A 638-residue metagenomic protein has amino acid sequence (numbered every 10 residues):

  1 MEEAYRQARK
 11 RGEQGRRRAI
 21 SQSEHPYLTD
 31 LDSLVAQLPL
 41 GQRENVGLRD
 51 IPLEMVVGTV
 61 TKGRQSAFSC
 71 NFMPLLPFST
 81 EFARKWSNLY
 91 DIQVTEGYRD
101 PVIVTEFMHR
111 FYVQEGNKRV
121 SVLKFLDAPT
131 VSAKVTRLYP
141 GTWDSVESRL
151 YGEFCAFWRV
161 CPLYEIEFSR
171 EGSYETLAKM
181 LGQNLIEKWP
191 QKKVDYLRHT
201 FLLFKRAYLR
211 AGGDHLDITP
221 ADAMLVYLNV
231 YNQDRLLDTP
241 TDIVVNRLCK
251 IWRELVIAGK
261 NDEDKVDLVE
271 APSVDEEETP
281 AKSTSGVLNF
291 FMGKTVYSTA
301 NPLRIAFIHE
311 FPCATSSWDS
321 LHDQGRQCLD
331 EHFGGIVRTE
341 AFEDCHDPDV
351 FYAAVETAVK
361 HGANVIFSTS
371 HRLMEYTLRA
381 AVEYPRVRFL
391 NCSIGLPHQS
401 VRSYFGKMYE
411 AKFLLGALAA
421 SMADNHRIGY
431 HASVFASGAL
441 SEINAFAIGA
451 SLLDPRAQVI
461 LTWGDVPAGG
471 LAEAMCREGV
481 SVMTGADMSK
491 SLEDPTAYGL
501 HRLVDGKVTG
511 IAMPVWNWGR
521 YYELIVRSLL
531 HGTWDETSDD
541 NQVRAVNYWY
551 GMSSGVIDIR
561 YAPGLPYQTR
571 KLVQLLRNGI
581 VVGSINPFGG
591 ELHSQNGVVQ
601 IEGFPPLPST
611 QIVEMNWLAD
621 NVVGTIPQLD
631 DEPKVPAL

Functional and structural regions predicted by a protein language model:
M1-K118, K124-F125, R170-G182, P190 (+1 more regions): Short, charged/polar connector segments at secondary-structure boundaries
F107, Q114-L177: Glycine- and acidic-residue-rich phosphate-binding/metal-coordinating active-site segment common to enzymes that handle
A306-Q324, L329, F342-P348, A436-L440: Extracytoplasmic "Venus flytrap"
R326, L414-A457, D540-P563: An alpha-beta-alpha
G362-H371, L390-C392, V480-S489, V508-W516 (+1 more regions): Periplasmic-binding protein-like
V382-F405: Flexible loop/hinge segments that line or gate small-molecule binding clefts
Y404-H426, V515-E536: Hydrophobic alpha-helical segments within soluble ligand-binding/sensing domains
H531-T537, N541-L638: Segments of small-molecule ligand-sensing domains
